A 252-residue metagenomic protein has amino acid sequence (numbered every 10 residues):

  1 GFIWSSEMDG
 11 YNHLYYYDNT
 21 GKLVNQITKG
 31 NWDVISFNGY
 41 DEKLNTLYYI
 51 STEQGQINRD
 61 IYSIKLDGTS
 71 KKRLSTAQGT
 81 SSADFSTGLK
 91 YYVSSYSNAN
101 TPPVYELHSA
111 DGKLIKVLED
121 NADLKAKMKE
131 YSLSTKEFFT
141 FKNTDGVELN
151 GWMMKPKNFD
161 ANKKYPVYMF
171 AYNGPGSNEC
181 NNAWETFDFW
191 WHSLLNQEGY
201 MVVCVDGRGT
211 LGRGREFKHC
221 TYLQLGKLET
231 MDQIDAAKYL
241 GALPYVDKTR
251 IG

Functional and structural regions predicted by a protein language model:
G1, S6-E7, D18-D41, S51-Q54 (+2 more regions): Multi-bladed beta-propeller domains
F2-S5, T46-I50, Y92-S95: Residue position within the beta-strands of beta-propeller blades
M8, G55-Q56, G68, A99 (+1 more regions): Short flexible coil/turn linkers enriched for glycine and charged/polar residues that connect secondary-structure
G10-Y15, Q56-Y62, N100-L107: Structural motif
H13, S81-S82: Histidine-centered active-site/metal-ligand motif
D41-L44, T87-G88: Residue-level detector of Asp-centered blade-edge/turn motifs that repeat once per structural unit in beta-propeller
Q56-I57, D67, D160-K163: Short, solvent-exposed loop/turn segments that connect beta-strands within catalytic domains and beta-strand-rich
S82-G252: Serine-hydrolase catalytic core recognition
